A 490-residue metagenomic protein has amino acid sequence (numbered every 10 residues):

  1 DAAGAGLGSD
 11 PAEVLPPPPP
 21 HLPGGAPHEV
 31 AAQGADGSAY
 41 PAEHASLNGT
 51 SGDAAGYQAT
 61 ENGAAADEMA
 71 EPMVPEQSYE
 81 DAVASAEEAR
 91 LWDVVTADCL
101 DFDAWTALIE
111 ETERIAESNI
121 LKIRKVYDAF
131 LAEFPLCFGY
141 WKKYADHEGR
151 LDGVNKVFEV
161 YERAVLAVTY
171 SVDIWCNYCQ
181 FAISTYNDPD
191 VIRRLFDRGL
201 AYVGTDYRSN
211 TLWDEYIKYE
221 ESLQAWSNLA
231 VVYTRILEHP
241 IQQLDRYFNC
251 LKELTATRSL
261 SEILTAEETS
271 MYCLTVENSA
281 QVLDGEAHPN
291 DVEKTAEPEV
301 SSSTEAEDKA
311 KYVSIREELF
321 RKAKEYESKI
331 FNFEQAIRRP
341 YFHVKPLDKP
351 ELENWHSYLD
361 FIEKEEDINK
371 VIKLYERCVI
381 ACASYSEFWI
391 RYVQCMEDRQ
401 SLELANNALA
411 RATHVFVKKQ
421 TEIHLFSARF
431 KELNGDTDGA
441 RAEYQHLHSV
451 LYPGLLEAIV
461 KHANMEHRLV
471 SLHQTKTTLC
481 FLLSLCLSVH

Functional and structural regions predicted by a protein language model:
D1-H490: Polyampholytic low-complexity alpha-helical segments
